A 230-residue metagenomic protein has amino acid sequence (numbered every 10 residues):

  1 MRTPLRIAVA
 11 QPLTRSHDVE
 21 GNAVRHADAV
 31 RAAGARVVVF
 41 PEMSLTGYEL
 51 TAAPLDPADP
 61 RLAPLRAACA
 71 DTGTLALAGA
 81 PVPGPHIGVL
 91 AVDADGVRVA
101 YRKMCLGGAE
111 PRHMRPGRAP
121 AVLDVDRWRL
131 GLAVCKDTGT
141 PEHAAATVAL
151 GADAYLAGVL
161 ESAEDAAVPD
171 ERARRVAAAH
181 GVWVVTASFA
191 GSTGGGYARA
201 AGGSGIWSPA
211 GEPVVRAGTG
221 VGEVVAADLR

Functional and structural regions predicted by a protein language model:
R2-V9: Extreme N-terminal starter segment of soluble prokaryotic enzymes
A8, L90-V92, V99, G205 (+1 more regions): Conserved hydrophobic/aromatic positions in well-ordered beta-strands
A10, Y101, L123, A187 (+2 more regions): Hydrophobic residues at beta-strand termini and immediately following loops that shape nucleotide-binding pockets
Q11-S16: Short polar catalytic/cofactor-binding loops
V19-E20, V24-A94, A100, A163-V182: Cys-nucleophile CN-hydrolase/nitrilase-fold catalytic domain and related Cys-dependent amidase chemistry that acts on
P60-L75, G139-G222: CN hydrolase (nitrilase-like) catalytic-core segments centered on the catalytic cysteine and neighboring Lys/Glu
V82-D153, S162-E171, R230: Active-site catalytic loop in hydrolytic enzyme cores
